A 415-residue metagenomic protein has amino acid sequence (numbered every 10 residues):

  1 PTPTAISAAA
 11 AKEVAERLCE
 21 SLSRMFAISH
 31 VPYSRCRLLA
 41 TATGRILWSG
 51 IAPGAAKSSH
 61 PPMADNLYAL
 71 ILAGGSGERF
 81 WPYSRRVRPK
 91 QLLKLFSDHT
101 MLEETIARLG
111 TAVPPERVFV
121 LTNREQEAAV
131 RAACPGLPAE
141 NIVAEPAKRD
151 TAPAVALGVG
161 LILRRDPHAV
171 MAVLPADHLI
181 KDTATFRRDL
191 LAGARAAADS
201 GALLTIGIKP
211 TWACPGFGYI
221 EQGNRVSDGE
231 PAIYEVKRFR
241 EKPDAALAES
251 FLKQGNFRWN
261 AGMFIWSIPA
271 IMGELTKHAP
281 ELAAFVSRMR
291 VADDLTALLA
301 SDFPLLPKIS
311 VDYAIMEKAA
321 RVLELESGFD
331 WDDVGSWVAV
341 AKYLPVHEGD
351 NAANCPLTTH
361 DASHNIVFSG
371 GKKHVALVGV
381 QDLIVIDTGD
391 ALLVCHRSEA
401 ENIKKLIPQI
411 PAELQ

Functional and structural regions predicted by a protein language model:
P1-L39, R45-G54: N-terminal, intrinsically disordered, basic low-complexity segments enriched in Arg/Pro/Ser/Thr
G54, M63-N66, I268-Q415: Left-handed beta-helix
S59-I71, E78-L191, I208, S398: Conserved N-terminal catalytic core of the sugar/cofactor nucleotidyltransferase
A64-L67, P115-E116, P138-A139, D166-A169 (+8 more regions): Short coil/turn connectors at secondary-structure junctions
L102, G158, D177, I220 (+3 more regions): Residue-level signal for inorganic ion chemistry
F119, M171, N256, M263-F264 (+3 more regions): A residue-level structural signature of the nucleotidyltransferase/glycosyltransferase Rossmann-like core
K148-P153, W212-C214, A245-L247, W331-D332: A short acidic, often aromatic-flanked loop/helix-cap motif at beta-alpha or helix-coil junctions that lines enzyme
T183-F303, L323, K372, R397: Conserved core of the sugar-phosphate nucleotidyltransferase
